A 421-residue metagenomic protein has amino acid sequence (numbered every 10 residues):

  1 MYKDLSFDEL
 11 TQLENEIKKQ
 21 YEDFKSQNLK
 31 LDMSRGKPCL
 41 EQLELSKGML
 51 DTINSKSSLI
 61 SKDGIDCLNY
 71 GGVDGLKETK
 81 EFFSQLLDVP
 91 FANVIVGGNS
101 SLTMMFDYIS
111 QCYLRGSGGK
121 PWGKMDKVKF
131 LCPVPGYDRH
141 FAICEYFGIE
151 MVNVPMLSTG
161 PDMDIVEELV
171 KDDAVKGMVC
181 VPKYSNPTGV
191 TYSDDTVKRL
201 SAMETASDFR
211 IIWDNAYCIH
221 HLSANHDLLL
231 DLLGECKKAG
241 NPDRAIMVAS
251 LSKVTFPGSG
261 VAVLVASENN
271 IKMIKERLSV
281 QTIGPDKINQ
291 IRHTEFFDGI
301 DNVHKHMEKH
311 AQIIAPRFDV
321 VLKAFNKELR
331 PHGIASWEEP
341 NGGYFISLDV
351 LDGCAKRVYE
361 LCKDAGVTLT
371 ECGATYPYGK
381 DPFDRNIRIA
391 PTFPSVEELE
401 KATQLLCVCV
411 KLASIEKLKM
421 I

Functional and structural regions predicted by a protein language model:
Y2-D74, S84-Q85, F209, D364-V367: N-terminal "arm"/small-domain region of PLP-dependent enzymes with the aminotransferase-like
Y2-K3, F7-L13, L59, G71 (+6 more regions): PLP-dependent enzyme catalytic core of the Aspartate aminotransferase-like
I17-K25, N270-I271, K275-E276, Q281 (+3 more regions): Conserved C-terminal alpha-helix-loop-beta "cap" of PLP-dependent enzymes that closes/shapes the active-site mouth
I65-S207, C218-G240, A355, C407 (+1 more regions): Conserved core of the PLP fold type I
G97, G234-A315, E328, I415: Conserved core segment of the aminotransferase class I/II
N215: Walker B catalytic acidic pair
E308-L322, I334-D349, K363: Conserved glycine-rich beta-strand-loop-beta hairpin in the small C-terminal domain of fold type I
